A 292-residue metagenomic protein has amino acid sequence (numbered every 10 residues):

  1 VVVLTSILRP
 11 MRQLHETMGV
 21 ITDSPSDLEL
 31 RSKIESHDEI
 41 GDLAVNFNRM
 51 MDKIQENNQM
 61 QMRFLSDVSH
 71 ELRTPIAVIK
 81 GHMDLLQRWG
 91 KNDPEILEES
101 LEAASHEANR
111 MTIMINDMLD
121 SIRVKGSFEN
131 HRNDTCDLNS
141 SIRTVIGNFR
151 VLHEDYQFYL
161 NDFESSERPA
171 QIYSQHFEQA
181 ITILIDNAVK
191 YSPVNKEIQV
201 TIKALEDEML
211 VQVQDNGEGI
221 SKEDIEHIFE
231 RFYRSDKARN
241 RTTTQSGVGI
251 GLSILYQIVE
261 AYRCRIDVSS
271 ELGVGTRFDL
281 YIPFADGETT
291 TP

Functional and structural regions predicted by a protein language model:
V1-L65, M83-R88, E223-D224, R231 (+5 more regions): Membrane-proximal HAMP signal-relay module
S26, L152-N161: Short conserved segments within the C-terminal catalytic ATPase subdomain
H37, R132-R150: A conserved beta-strand-to-alpha-helix junction within the catalytic ATP-binding
D52-S105: Membrane-proximal coiled-coil signaling linkers
H106-M111: Short alpha-helical segment of the dimerization/phosphotransfer core of two-component systems
G126-H131, E167-I172: Conserved micro-motifs of the catalytic ATP-binding
L138, G219-E230: Short helix N-cap motif at coil->helix boundaries in the Bergerat
A188-V189: Short helix-loop "hinge" at the ATP-lid/N-box region of the Bergerat-fold HATPase_c
